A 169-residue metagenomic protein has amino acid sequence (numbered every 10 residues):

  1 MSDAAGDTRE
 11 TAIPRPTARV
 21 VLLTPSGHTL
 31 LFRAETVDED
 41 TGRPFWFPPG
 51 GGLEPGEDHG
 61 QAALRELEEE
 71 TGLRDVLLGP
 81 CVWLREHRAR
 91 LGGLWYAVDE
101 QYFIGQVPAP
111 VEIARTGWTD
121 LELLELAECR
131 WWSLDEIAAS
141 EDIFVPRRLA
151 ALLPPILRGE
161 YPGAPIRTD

Functional and structural regions predicted by a protein language model:
S2-E10, R90-G92, G117-T119: Short, P/G- and charge-enriched loop/turn segments at secondary-structure junctions
S2-F47, G60, D75: N-terminal strand-loop-strand
E10-I13, G42-F45, L94-D99, L121-L126: A generic structural micro-feature
L23-T29, V37, E54, L84-A89 (+1 more regions): Short, charged/polar surface micro-motifs in flexible loops or helix N-caps
G42-P44, P49, R74, W83 (+1 more regions): A generic structural signal for short beta-strands and their flanking turns/coil linkers
R43-P44, E112-D169: Nudix hydrolase/Nudix homology domain
P48-C81: The catalytic Nudix box helix
E86-G117, R130, L152-P155: Active-site-adjacent beta-strand/loop module that shapes the phosphate/pyrophosphate-binding cleft
